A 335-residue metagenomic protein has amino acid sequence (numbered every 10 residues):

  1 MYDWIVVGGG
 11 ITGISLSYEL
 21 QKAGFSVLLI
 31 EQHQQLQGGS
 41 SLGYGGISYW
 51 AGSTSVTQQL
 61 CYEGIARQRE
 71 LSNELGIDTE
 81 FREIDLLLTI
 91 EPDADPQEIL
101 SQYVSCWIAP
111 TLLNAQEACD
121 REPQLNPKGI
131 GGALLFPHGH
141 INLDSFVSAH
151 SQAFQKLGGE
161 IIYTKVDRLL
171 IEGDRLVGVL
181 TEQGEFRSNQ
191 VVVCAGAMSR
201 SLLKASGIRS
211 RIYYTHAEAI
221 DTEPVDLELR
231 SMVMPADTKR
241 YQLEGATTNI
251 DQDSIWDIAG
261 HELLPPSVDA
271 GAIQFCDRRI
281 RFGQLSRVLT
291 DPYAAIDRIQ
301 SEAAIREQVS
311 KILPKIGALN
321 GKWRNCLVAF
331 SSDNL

Functional and structural regions predicted by a protein language model:
M1-T12, L28: Beta1/beta-strand and adjacent pyrophosphate-binding region of the FAD-binding site in flavoprotein oxidoreductases
I5-V7, V179, F186-M198: Short hydrophobic core segments
T12, Q35, M198: Conserved Rossmann-like nucleotide-cofactor binding loop
Y18-E19, I47, T79-F81, F186 (+3 more regions): Active-site substrate-recognition segment that forms the wall of the catalytic cavity or substrate channel
K22-S41: Glycine-rich FAD pyrophosphate-binding loop
G45-R121, S267-A270: Dinucleotide-binding Rossmann-like beta1-alpha1 core, especially the glycine-rich loop that anchors the ADP
Q59-Y62, L88-P96, A133-Q152, A295-S301: Short beta-strand to alpha-helix junction loop
L134-N189: Helical element adjacent to the flavin cofactor pocket in flavoenzyme catalytic cores
